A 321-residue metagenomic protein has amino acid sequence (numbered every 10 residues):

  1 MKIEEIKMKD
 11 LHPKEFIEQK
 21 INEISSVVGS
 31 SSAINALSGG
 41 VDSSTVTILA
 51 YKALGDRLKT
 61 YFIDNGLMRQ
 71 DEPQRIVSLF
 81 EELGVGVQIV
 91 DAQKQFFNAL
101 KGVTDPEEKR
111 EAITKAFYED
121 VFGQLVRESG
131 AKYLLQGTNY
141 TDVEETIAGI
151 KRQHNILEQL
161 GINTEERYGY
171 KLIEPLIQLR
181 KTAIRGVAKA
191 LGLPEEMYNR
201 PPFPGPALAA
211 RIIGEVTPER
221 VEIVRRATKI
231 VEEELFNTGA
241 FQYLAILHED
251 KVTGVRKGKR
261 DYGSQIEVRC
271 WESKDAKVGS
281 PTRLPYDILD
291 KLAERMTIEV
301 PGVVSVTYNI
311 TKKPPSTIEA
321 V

Functional and structural regions predicted by a protein language model:
M1-I34, L58, I76: Active-site-adjacent "lid"/gating segments
K9-F16, L37-D42, V46, M68-E72 (+6 more regions): Catalytic cores of large soluble enzymes that bind and process phosphate-bearing ligands
V27, S31-V77, T138, V268: ATP-dependent adenylation/pyrophosphate-handling site
A36-S38, T45-L49, D71-R75, N98-T104 (+3 more regions): Short acidic, glycine/serine/threonine-rich loops at helix termini
A36-S43, Q93-Q95, K132-E144, R200-R211 (+2 more regions): A glycine-rich phosphate-binding loop feature that marks nucleotide/adenosyl-phosphate handling sites
L54-L58, M68, L83, F97-L191 (+4 more regions): Active-site adenylate/phosphate-handling loop in enzymes that bind or generate adenylated species
R57-K59, G86-Q88, K171, E196 (+1 more regions): Conserved beta-strand segments of alpha/beta enzyme cores
E215-V300, S305, I310-V321: Basic, glycine-rich polyanion-binding accessory segments appended to enzymes
